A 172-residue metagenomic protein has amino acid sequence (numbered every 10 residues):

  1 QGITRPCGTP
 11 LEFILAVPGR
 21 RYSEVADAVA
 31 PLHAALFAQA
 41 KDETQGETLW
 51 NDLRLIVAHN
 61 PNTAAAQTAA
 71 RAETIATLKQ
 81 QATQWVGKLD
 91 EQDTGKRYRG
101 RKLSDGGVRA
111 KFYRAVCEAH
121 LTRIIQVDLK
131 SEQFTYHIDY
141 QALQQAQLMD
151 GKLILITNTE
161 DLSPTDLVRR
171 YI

Functional and structural regions predicted by a protein language model:
Q1-I172: Anion-binding and metal-coordination hotspots
